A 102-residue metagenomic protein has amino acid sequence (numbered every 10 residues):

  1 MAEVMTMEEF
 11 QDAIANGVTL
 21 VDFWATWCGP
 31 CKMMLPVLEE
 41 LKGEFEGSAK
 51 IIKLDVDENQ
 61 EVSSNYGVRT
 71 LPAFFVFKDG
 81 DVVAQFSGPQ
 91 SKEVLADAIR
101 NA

Functional and structural regions predicted by a protein language model:
M1-K50, D57-A102: Proteins that catalyze or organize thiol-disulfide redox chemistry and the adjacent proteostasis machinery handling
